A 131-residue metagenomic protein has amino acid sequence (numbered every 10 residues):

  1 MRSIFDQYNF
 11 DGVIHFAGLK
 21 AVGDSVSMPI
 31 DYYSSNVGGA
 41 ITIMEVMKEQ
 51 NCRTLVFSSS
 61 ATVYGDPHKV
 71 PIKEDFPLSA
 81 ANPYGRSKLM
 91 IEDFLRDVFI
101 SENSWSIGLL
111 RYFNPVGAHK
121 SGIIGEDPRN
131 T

Functional and structural regions predicted by a protein language model:
M1-S35, K69: NAD(P)H-binding glycine-rich loop region in Rossmannoid oxidoreductase-like domains and their noncatalytic homologs
S3, T42-E45: Alpha-helical scaffolding segments of alpha/beta enzyme cores, especially the outer helices of TIM-barrel or partial
G12, A118-H119: General secondary-structure edge motif
I14, M44, L55-V56: Conserved hydrophobic packing residues within short motifs/helices of P-loop NTPase cores of ABC-family ATPases
V22, V116-G117: Conserved radical SAM core fold
S27-T42, E49, R53-T54, V63-N114 (+1 more regions): Catalytic helix-loop patch of NAD(P)-dependent Rossmann-fold dehydrogenases
S60: Residue(s) in the substrate-gating loop at a strand-loop-helix junction that position the organic substrate next
